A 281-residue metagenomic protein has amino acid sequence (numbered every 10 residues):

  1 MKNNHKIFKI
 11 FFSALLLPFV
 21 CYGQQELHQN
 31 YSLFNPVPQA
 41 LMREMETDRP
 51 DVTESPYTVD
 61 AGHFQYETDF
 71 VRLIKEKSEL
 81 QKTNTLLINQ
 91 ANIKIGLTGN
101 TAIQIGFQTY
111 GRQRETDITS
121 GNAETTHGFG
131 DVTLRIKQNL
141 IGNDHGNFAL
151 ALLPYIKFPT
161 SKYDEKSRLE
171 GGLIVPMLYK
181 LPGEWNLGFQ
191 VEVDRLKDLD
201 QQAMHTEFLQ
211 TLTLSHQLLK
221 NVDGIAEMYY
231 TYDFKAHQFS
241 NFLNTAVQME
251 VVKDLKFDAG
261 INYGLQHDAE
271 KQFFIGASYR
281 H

Functional and structural regions predicted by a protein language model:
M1-L27: Bacterial Sec-dependent N-terminal signal peptides
Q24-H281: Transmembrane beta-barrel domains of Gram-negative outer membranes and organellar outer membranes
